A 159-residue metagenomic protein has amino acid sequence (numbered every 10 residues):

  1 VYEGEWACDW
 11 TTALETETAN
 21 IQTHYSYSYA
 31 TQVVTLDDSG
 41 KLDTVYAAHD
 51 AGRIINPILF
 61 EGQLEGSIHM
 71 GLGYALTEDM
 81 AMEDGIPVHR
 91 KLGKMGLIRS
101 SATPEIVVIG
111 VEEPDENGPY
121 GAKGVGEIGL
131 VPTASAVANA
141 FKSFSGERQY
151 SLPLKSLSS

Functional and structural regions predicted by a protein language model:
V1-I68, Y74-R99, P153-S159: Cofactor-centric catalytic regions
R53-I58, G118-G126: Glycine- and acidic
G66-L76, G124-S143: Conserved phosphate/anionic-ligand binding catalytic regions in large, soluble enzymes, centered on
R99-A122: Generic long, charged, amphipathic alpha-helical segments
G129, A138-S159: Intrinsic disorder at enzyme termini
